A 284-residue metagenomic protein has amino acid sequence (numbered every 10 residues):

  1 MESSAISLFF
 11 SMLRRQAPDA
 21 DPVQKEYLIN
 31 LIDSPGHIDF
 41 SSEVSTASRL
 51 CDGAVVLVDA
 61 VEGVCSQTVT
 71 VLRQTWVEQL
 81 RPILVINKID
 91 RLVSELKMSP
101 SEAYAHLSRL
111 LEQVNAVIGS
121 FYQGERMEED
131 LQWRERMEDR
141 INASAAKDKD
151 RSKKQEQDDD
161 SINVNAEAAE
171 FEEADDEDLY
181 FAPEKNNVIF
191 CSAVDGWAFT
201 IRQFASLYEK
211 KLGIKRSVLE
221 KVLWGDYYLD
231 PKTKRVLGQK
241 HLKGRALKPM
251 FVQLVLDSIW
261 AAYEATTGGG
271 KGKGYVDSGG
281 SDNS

Functional and structural regions predicted by a protein language model:
M1-S284: Structural and coupling elements of P-loop NTPases
